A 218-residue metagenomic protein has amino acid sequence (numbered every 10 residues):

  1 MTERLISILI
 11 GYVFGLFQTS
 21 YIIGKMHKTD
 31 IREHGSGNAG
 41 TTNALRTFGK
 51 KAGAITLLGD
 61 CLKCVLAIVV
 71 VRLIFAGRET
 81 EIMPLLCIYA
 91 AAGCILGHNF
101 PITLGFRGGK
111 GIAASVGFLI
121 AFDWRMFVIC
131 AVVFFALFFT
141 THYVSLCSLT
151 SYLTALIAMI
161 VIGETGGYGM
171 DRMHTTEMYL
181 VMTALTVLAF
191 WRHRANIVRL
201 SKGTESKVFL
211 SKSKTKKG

Functional and structural regions predicted by a protein language model:
M1-I6, I68-I88, I120-F127, V161-L180: Helix-coil boundary and interhelical linker segments in multi-pass alpha-helical membrane proteins
E3, S7, G11, L16 (+15 more regions): Alpha-helical transmembrane segments in multi-pass membrane proteins
S20-I23, G97-R107, V133-H142, R194-V198: C-terminal ends of transmembrane helices
Y21-A52, V198-G218: Cytosolic, membrane-interface loops and tails of multi-pass inner-membrane proteins
D30-T41, T103-V116, Y143-Y152: Short, non-helical or kinked segments that cap or interrupt transmembrane helices
L45-K50, V71-F75, G111-T141, T154-G163: Interfacial segments of multi-pass membrane proteins
A136-G163, M170-T176, L180, L188: Canonical bilayer-spanning transmembrane alpha-helix
G169-G218: C-terminal membrane-associated helical module and adjoining short loops/tails
